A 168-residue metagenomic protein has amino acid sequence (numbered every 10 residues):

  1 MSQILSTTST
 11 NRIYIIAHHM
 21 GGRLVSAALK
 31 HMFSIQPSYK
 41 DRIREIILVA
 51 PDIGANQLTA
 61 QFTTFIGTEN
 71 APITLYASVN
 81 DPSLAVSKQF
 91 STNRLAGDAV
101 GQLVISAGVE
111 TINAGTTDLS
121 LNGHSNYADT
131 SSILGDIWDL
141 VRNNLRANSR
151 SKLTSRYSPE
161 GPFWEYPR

Functional and structural regions predicted by a protein language model:
M1-R12, L29-R168: Lipolytic serine-hydrolase domain surface
A17, G21-V25, K30: Gly/Ala-rich beta-loop-alpha elbow adjacent to hydrolase catalytic centers
